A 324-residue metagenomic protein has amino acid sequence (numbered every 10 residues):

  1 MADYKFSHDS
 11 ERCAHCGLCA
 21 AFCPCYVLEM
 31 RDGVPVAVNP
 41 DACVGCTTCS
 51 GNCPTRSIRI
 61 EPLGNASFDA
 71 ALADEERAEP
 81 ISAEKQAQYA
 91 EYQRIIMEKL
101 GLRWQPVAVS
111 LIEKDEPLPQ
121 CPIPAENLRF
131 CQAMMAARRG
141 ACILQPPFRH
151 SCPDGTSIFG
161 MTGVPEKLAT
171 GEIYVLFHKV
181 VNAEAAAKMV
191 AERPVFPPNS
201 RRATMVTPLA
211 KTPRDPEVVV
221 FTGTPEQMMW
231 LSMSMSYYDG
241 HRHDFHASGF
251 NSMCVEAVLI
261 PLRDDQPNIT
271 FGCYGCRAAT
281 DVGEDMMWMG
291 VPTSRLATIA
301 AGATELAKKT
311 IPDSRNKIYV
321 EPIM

Functional and structural regions predicted by a protein language model:
M1-F6, M30-P35: Short Cys/His-rich Zn2+-coordinating modules
K5-C13: Short, Lys/Arg-rich amphipathic segments at extreme N-termini
E11-R12, F22, A42, N52: Short pre-active-site segment immediately N-terminal to redox-active cysteine/selenocysteine motifs in thiol-based
L18-V34, T48-G64: Iron-sulfur cluster-binding cysteine motifs and their immediate structural context in ferredoxin-like electron-transfer
P35-C43: Immediate flanking context of iron-sulfur cluster ligation sites
E61-E75: Polybasic, low-complexity binding patches
D74-M324: Acidic, serine/proline-rich low-complexity intrinsically disordered regions
